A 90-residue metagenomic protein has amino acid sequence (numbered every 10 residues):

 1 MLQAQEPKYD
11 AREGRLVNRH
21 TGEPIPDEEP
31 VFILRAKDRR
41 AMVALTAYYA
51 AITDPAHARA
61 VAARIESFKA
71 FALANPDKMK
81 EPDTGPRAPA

Functional and structural regions predicted by a protein language model:
M1-R39: N-terminal acidic leader/helix
V43-A90: Short, compact, well-ordered microdomains
